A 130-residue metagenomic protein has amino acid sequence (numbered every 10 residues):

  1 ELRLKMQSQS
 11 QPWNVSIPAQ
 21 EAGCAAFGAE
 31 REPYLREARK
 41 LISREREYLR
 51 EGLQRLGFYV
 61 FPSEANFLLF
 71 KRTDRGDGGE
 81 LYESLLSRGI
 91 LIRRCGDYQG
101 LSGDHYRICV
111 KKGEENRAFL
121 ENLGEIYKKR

Functional and structural regions predicted by a protein language model:
E1-Q54, F58-F61: PLP-dependent aminotransferase class I/II
M6, L81, F119-N122: Hydrophobic side chains in well-ordered alpha-helices
S10, R46, R93, R107-C109: Short, cationic motifs built from Arg/Lys/His that form the positively charged side of catalytic pockets
G28, T73, K111-G113: Residue-level recognition of strand-loop junctions within catalytic nucleotide-signaling folds
L41, G52, S84, N122-E125: Alpha-helical scaffold elements within enzyme catalytic domains, especially in hydrolases
I42-S43, R55-R88: Conserved PLP-binding catalytic core of the aspartate aminotransferase-like
S87-I90, D97-R130: PLP-dependent enzyme catalytic core of the Aspartate aminotransferase-like
